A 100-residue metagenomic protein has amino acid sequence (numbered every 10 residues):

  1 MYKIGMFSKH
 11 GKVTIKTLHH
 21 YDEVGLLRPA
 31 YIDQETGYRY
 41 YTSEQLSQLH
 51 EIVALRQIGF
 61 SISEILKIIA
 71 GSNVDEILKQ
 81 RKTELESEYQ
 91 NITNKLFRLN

Functional and structural regions predicted by a protein language model:
M1-I62: Basic helix-turn-helix/winged-helix DNA-binding cores and closely related short helical interaction motifs
V53, I58, L66-N100: Short, charged amphipathic alpha-helical surface segments
